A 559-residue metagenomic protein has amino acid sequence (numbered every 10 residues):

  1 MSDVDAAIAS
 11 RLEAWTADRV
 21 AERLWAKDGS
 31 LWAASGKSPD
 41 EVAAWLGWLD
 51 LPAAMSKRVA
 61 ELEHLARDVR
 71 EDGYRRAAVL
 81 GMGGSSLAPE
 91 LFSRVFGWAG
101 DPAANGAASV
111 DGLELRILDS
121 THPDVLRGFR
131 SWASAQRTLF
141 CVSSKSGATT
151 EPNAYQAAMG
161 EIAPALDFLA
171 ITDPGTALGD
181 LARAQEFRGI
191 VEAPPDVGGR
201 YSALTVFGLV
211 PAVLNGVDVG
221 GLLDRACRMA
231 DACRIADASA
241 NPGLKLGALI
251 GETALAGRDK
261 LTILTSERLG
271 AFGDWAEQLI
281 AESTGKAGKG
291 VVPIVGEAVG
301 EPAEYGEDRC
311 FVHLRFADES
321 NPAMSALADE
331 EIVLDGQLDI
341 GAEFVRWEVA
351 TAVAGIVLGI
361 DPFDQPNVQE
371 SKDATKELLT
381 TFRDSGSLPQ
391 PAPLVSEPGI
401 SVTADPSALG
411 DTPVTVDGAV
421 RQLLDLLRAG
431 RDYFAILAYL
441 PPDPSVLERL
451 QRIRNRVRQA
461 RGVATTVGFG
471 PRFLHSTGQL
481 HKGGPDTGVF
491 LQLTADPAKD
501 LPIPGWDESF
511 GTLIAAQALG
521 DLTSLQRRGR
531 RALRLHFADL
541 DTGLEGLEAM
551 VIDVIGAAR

Functional and structural regions predicted by a protein language model:
M1-E71, I340-E343, V349, V353-V357 (+6 more regions): Extended, charge-enriched "interface" segments that sit outside catalytic cores
G47-H64, F92-L139, A148, V295-E301: Glycine-rich oxoanion-binding loops at beta->alpha junctions
L87-N105, W132-A135, Q156-A163, R183-G189 (+1 more regions): A glycine- and small-aliphatic-rich helix-loop capping segment at beta-alpha/alpha-beta transitions that lines
E114-T150, V312, P502-Q526: A structural-propensity feature for long, helix-poor, extended segments
R127, I171, G175-F187, G341 (+3 more regions): Glycine-rich, charge-decorated loop segments at or immediately adjacent to ligand/cofactor-binding or catalytic sites
Y155, I162-V312, A317, A323 (+4 more regions): Active-site phosphate/pyrophosphate-binding segments
Q369, L388-Q390, T412-P413, Q422-I436 (+3 more regions): C-terminal amphipathic alpha-helical interaction region
P471-D507: Conserved, well-ordered active-site substructure
